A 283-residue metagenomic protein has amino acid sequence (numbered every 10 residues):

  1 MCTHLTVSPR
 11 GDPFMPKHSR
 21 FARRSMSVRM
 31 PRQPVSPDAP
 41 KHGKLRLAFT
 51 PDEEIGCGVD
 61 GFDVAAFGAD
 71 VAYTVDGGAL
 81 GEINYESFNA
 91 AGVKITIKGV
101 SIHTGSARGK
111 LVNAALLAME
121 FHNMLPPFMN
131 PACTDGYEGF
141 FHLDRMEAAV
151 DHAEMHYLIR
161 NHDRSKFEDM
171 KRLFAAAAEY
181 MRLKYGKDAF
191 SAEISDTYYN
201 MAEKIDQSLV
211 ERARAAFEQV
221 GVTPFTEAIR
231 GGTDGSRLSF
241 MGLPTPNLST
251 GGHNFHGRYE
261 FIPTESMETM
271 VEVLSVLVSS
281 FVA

Functional and structural regions predicted by a protein language model:
M1, L5-P16, K98-I102, V220 (+1 more regions): Glycine/charged-rich beta-loop-alpha catalytic/anionic-binding loops adjacent to active sites
P9-F88, N130, T134, E138-D144 (+5 more regions): Acidic/histidine-rich catalytic neighborhood of metal-dependent amide-processing enzymes
V64-L116, D163-Q219: Metal-dependent peptidase/peptidase-like ectodomains
T104-G105, G109-L125, V150-R160: A conserved active-site cap/scaffold subdomain adjacent to cofactor or substrate pockets
V112-F121, L125-P131, S165-K166, K171-A177 (+3 more regions): His/Asp/Glu-rich mid-to-C-terminal helical/loop segments that flank catalytic regions of hydrolases
L116-C133, F140-H142, A189, T197-T245: Active-site-adjacent substrate-binding region of metalloamidase/peptidase-like peptide-processing proteins
L143-R172, A176, S239-P246, T264: Active-site-adjacent mobile loop/cap segments within catalytic or ligand-binding domains
